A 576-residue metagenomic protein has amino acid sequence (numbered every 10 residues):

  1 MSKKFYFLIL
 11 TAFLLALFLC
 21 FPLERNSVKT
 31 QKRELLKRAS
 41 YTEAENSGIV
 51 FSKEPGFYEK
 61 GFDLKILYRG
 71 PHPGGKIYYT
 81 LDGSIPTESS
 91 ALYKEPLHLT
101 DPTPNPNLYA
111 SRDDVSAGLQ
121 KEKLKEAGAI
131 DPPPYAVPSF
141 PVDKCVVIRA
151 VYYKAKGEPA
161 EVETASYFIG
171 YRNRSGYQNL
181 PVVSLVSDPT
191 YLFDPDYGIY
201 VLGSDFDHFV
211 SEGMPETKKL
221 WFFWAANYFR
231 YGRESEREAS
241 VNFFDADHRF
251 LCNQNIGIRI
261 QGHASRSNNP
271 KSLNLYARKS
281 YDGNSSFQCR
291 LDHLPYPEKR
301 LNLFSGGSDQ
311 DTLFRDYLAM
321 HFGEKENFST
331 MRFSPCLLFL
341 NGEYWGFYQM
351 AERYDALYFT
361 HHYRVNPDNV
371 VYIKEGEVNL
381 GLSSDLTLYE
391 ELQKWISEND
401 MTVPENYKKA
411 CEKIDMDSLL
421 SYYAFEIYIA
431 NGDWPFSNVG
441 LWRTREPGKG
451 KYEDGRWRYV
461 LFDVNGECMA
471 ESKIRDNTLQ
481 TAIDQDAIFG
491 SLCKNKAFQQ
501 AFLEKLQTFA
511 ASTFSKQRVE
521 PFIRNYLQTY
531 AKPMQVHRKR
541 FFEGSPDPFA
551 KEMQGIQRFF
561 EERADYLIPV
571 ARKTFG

Functional and structural regions predicted by a protein language model:
S2-E238, F243-D245, C252-Q254, G448-K449 (+3 more regions): Short, compositionally stereotyped local motifs that mark structural "simplifiers"
E24-S27, P181, T190-D205, T217 (+10 more regions): Middle-to-C-terminal accessory/interaction subdomains
G61-D63, K94, C145-V147, T164 (+11 more regions): Extracellular structured ligand-interaction cores
T80-D82, S89-L92, P102, L108-A110 (+12 more regions): Short, solvent-exposed loop/turn and secondary-structure capping segments
D82, F304-S308, S491: Short strand-loop junctions, especially beta-strand C-caps/beta-turns that link beta-sheets to coils or alpha-helices
E126-P132, P297-F304, E398-A410, I483: Short glycine/proline-rich turn/loop motifs
F140-K144, D309-Y317, I414-L419: Short, conserved micro-motifs enriched in small and acidic residues
L185, F206-T387: Conserved ATP-binding subdomain of kinase catalytic cores across diverse folds
